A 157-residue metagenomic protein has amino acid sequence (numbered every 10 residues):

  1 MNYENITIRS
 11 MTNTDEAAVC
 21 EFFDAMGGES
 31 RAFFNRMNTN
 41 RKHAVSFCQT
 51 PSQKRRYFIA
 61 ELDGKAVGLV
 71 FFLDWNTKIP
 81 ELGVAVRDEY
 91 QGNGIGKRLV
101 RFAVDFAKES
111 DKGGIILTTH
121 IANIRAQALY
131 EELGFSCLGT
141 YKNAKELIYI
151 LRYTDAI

Functional and structural regions predicted by a protein language model:
I6-V19: A short beta-loop-alpha structural element at the N-terminal edge of CoA-dependent acyl/N-acetyltransferase catalytic
S10-N13, D24-G83, R87, T154: Acetyl-CoA-dependent GNAT
D74-L82, Q91, G113, N143-K145: A conserved beta-turn-beta hairpin within the catalytic core of GNAT-like acetyltransferases that forms part
G83-G92, T119-H120: A short, internal acetyl-CoA/4′-phosphopantetheine-binding micro-motif in the GNAT/acyltransferase core
G92-D105, A128-E132: Conserved acetyl-CoA-binding loop-helix of GNAT-fold acetyltransferases
G113-Q127, E131-L133, G139-I157: C-terminal "cap" of GNAT-fold acetyltransferases
